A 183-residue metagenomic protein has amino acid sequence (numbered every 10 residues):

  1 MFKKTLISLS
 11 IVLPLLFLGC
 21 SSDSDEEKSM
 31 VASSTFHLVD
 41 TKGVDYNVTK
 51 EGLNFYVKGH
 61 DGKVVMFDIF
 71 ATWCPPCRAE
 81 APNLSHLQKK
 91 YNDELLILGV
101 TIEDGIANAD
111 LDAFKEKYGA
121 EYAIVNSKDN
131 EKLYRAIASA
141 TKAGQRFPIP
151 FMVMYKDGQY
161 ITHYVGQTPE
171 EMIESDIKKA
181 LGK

Functional and structural regions predicted by a protein language model:
M1-N47, K183: N-terminal targeting signals for export/organelle localization
L38-V65: A short beta-strand-turn-helix
V48-T49, A123-S127: Short acidic-hydrophobic, aromatic-tinged amphipathic segments that line or gate anion-handling sites
K63-V65, I69-W73, D104, P148: Short pre-active-site segment immediately N-terminal to redox-active cysteine/selenocysteine motifs in thiol-based
M66-F67, I97, M152: Hydrophobic beta-strand anchors of alpha/beta hydrolase catalytic cores
I69-F70, V100-E103, S127-K128, V165-Q167: Active-site-proximal beta-strand/loop segments in catalytic clefts of secreted hydrolases
A79-G119, E131-S139: Structural microenvironment flanking redox-active thiols in thiol-disulfide oxidoreductases
Y118-A120, K128-K178: Thiol/disulfide oxidoreductase modules built on the thioredoxin-like
